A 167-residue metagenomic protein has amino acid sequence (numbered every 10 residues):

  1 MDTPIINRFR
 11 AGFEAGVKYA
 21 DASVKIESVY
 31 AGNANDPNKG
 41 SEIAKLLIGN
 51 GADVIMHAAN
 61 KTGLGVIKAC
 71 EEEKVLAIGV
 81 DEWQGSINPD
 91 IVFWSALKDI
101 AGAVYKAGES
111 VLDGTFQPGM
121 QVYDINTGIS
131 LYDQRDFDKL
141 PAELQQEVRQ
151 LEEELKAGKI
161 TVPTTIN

Functional and structural regions predicted by a protein language model:
M1-N167: A residue-level marker of the well-folded mature domains of exported/periplasmic proteins
